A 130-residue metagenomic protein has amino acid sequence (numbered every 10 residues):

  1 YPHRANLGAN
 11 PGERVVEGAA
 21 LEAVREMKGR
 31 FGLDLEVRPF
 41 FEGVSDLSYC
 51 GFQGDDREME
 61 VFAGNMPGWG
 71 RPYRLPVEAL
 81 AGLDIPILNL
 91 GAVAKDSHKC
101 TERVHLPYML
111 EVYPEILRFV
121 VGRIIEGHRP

Functional and structural regions predicted by a protein language model:
Y1-P130: An extended, acidic, His-containing surface patch that forms the Zn2+-binding/catalytic region of metallohydrolases
